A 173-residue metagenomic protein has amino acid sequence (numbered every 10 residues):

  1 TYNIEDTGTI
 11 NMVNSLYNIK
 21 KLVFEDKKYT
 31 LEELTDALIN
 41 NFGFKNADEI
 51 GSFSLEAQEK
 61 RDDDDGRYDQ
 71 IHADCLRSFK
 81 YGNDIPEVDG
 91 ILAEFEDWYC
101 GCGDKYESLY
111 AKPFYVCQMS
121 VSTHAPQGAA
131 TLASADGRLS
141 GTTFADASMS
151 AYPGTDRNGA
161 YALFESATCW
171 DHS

Functional and structural regions predicted by a protein language model:
T1-S173: Acidic, glycine-enriched catalytic cores built around paired aspartates
